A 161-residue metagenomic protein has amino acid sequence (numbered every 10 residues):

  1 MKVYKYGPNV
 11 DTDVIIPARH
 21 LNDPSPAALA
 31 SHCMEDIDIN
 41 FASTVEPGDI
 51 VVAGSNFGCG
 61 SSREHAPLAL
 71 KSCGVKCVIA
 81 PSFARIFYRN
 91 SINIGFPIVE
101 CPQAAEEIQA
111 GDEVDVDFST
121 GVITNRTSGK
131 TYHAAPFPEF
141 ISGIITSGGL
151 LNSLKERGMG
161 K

Functional and structural regions predicted by a protein language model:
M1-D23: Polybasic, low-complexity association/targeting segments
K2-K5, K71, K76, K130 (+2 more regions): Context-gated lysine
V10, G58-E64, I145-K155: Conserved phosphate/anionic-ligand binding catalytic regions in large, soluble enzymes, centered on
I16-T120: Feature captures the catalytic cores and cofactor-binding loops of soluble hydro-lyases/lyases that act on carboxylate
I94-K161: Acidic, glycine-rich flexible loop/linker segments
